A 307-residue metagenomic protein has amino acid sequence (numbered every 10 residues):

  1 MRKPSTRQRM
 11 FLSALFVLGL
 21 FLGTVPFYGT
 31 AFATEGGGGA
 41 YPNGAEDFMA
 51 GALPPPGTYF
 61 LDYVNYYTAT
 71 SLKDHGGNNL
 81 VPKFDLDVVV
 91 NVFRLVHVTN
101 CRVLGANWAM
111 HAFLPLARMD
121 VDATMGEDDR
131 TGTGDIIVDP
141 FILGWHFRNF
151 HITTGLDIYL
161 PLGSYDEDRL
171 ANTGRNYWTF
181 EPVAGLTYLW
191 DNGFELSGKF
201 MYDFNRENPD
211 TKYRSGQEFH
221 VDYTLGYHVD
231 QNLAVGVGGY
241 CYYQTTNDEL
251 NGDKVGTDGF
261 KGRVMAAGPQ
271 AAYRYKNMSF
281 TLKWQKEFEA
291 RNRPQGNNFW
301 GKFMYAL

Functional and structural regions predicted by a protein language model:
M1-A40: Cleavable N-terminal export/targeting peptides
T34-G36, M49-G57, N100-A109, A123 (+4 more regions): Short loop/turn motifs that connect adjacent beta-strands in outer-membrane beta-barrel proteins
E35-G39, Y67-V90, T124-D129: Surface-exposed strand-loop-strand hairpins of Gram-negative outer-membrane beta-barrel proteins
A50, D62, F93-H97, V138-L143 (+7 more regions): Residues on the lipid-exposed face of transmembrane beta-strands in outer-membrane beta-barrel proteins
F60, A106-A112, I152-I158, F180 (+5 more regions): Transmembrane beta-strands of outer-membrane beta-barrel proteins
Y66-T70, H97, L114-D120, I158-S164 (+5 more regions): Transmembrane beta-strands of outer-membrane beta-barrel pores
K73, N79-L80, T211-L307: Outer membrane beta-barrel transmembrane domains
A106, P115-S215, D258-G262, R274: Outer-membrane pore/translocation modules
